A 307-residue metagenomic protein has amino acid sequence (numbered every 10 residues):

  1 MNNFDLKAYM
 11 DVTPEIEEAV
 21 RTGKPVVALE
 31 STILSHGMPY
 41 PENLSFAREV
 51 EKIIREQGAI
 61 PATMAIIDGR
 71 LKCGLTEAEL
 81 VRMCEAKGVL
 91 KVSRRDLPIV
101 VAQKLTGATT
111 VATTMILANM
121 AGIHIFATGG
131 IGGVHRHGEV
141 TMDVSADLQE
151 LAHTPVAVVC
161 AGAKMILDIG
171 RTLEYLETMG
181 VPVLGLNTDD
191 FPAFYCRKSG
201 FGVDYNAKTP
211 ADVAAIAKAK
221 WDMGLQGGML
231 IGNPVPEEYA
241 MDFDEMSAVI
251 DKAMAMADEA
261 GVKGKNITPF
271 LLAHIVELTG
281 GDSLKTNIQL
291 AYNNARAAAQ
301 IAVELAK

Functional and structural regions predicted by a protein language model:
M1-E56, M120: N-terminal glycine-/serine-/threonine-rich phosphate-binding loop
E18-R21, V26-V27, E56, L117-M120 (+6 more regions): Solvent-exposed alpha-helices and their adjacent loops that cap or buttress functional pockets in soluble metabolic
V27-L29, P61-I66, G107, I125-G130 (+5 more regions): General beta-strand structural signal in soluble alpha/beta enzymes
S31, H36-M38, L44-I99, M223-E238: Glycine-rich nucleotide/cofactor/substrate-binding loop typically near the N-terminus or early in the first domain
L75-P155: Divalent-metal (Mg2+/Mn2+/Ca2+)-assisted nucleotide/phosphate chemistry catalytic cores
A108-T110, E139-A152, V156-E177, A211-A215: Active-site glycine-rich loop that binds ribose-phosphate moieties when present
R197-D222: Anionic-ligand binding region
L225-N293: A C-terminal functional module that forms or caps the active site or interfaces directly with catalytic machinery
